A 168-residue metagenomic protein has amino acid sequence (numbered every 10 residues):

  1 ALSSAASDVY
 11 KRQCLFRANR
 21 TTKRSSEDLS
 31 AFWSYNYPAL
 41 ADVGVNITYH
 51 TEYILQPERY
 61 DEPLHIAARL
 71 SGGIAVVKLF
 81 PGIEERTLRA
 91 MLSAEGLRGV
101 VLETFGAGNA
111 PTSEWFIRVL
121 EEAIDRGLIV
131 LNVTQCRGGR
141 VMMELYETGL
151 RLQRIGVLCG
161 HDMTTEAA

Functional and structural regions predicted by a protein language model:
A1-A6, Y10: Single conserved hydrophobic/aromatic residue that forms the stacking wall/gate of nucleotide- or nucleobase-binding
S3, A39, A90, E122 (+1 more regions): Alpha-helical scaffold segments in soluble metabolic enzymes
C14, P81, R137: Short, glycine/serine-rich, charged loops/turns that create anion-binding and catalytic segments at active sites
R17-A107, T112: Accessory alpha-helical/coil subdomains and C-terminal extensions that flank or cap enzyme catalytic cores
T104-A168: C-terminal non-catalytic interaction/assembly regions of soluble proteins
